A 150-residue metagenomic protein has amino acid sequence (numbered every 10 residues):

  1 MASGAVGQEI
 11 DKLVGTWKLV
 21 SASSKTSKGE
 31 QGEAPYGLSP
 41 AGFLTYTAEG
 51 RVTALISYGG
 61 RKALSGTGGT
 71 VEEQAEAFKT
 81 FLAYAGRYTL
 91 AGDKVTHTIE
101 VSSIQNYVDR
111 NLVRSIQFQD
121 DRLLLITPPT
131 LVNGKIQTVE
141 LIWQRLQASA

Functional and structural regions predicted by a protein language model:
A2-A150: Lipid interaction determinants
